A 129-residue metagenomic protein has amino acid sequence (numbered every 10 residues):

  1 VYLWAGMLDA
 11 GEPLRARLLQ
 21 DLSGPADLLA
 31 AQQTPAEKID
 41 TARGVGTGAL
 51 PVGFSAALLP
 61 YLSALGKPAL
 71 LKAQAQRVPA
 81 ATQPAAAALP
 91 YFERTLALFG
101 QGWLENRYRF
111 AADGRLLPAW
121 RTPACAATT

Functional and structural regions predicted by a protein language model:
Y2-Q74: Long, repeat-rich segments with strong aromatic
W4, G11, Y61-A64, P68-A73 (+3 more regions): Terminal, non-catalytic domain-edge segments
